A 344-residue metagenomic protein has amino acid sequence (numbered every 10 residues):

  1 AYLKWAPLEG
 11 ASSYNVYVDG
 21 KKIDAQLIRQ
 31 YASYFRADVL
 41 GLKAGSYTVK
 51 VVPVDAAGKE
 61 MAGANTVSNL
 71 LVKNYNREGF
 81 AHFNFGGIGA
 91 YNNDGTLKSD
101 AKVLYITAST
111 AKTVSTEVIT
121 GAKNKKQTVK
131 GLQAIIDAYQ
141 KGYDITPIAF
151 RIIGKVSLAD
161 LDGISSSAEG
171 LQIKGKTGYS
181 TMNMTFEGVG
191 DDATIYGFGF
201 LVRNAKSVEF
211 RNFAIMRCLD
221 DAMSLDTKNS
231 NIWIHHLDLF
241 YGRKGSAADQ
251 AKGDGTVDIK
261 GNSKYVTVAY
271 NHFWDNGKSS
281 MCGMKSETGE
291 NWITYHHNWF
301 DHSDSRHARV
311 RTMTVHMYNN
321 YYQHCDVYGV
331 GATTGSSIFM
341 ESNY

Functional and structural regions predicted by a protein language model:
A1-A11: Conserved aromatic anchor
S13-V16: Short beta-strand elements bearing conserved aromatic residues within extracellular beta-rich modules
A37-G63: Beta-strand-rich modules
V54-H82: Extracellular fibronectin type III
A81-K102, I106-A149: Acidic Gly/Asp/Thr-rich repetitive segments characteristic of extracellular carbohydrate-active and adhesion proteins
N124-I145, L161-T185, T194-R211, M216-N229: Extracellular beta-strand-rich solenoid/capping regions of secreted or surface-exposed proteins that bind or remodel
K155-T177, N183, L239-K252, N276-C282: Acidic/polar low-complexity surface segments
M182-D192, K206-R217, N229-G245, G255-T256 (+4 more regions): Right-handed parallel beta-helix
